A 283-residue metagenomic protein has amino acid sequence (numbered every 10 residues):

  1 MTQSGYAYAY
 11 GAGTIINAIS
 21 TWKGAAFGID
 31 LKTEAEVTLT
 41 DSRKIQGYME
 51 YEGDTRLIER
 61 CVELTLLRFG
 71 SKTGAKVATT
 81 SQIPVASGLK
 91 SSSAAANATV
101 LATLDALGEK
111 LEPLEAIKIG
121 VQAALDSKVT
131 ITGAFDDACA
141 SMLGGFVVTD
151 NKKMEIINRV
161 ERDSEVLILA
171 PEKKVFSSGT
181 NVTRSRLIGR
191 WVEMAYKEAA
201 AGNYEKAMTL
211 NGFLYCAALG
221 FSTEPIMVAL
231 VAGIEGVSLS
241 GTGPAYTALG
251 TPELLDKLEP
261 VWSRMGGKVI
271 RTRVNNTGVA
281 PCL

Functional and structural regions predicted by a protein language model:
M1-S87, V274-T277, P281-L283: ATP-binding N-lobe of GHMP and related small-molecule kinases
S4-Y6, M154-L283: C-terminal nucleotide
A12-G13, A18-G24, G133-A134, D150-R159: Glycine-rich, charged/polar anion/phosphate-binding loops that engage phosphate groups from diverse ligands
F69-K76, T103-I119, K257-W262: Phosphate-handling active-site elements
L89-E115, M142-G144: DPxDG-like acidic metal-binding loop motif
E112-L125, Y204-N211, I226: Short, well-structured alpha-helical segments that form the helix of a local strand-helix-strand
L114-I156: Alpha/beta catalytic cores of group-transfer enzymes, especially the acyltransferase/condensing modules of polyketide
